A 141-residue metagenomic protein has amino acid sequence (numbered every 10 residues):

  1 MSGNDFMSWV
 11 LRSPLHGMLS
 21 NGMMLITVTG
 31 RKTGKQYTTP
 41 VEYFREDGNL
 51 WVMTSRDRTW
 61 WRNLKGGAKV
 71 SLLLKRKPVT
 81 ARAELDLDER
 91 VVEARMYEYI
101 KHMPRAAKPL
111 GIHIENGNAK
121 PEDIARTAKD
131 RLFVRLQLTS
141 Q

Functional and structural regions predicted by a protein language model:
M1, S140-Q141: Basic/polar N-terminal segments that are highly enriched at the extreme N-terminus, encompassing both cleavable
M1-L19: Extreme N-terminal tail/first-helix region
V10-S13, T38-T39, K120-E122: A generic local structural motif
H16-G30, H113, L132-V134: Low-complexity, charge- and small-residue-enriched intrinsically disordered regions
L19-N21, Q36, K65, K129: Short, solvent-exposed coil/turn segments
N21-R56: Short beta-strand segments
R56-S140: Short, structured beta-strand-loop surface elements
